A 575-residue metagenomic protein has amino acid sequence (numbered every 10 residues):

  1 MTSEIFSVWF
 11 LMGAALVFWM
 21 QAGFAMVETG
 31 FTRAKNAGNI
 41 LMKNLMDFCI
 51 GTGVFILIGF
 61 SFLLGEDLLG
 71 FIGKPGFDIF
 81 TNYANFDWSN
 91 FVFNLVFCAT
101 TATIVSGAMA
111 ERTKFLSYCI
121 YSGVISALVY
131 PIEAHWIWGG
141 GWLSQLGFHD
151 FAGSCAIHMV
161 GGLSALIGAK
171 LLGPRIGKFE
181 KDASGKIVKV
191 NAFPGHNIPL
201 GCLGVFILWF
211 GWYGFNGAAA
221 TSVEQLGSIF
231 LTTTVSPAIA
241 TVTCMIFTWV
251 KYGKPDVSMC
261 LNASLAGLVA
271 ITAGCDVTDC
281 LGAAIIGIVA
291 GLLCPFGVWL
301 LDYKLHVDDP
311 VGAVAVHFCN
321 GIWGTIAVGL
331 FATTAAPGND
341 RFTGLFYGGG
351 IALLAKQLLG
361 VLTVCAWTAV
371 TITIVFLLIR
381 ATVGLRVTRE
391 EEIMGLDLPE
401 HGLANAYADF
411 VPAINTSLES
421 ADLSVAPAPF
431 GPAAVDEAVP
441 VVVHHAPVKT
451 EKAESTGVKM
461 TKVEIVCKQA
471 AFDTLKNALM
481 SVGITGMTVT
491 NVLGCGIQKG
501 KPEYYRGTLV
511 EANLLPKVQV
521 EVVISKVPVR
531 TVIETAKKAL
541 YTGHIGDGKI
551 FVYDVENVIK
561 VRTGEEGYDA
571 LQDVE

Functional and structural regions predicted by a protein language model:
M1-K452: Glycine- and aromatic-enriched membrane alpha-helices
P399-L403, L418-E575: Positively charged, small/polar-rich N-terminal and surface patches that mediate targeting and assembly and bind
